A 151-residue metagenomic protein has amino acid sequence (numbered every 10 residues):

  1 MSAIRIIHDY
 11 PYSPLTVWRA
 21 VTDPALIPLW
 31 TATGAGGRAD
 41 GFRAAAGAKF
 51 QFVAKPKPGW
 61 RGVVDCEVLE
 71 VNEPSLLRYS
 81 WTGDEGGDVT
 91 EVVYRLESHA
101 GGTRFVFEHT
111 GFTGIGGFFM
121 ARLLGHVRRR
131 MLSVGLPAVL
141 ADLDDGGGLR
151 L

Functional and structural regions predicted by a protein language model:
M1-A3, E108-I115: A short small-residue
M1-R38: Hydrophobic ligand-binding cavity/cleft-lining segments
R5-I6, L15, D23, D40 (+5 more regions): Hydrophobic/basic alpha-helical segments enriched in Actinobacteria
P28, G41, Q51, K55-G101 (+1 more regions): Hydrophobic-ligand binding "helix-grip"
G111-L151: A conserved amphipathic terminal alpha-helix motif
